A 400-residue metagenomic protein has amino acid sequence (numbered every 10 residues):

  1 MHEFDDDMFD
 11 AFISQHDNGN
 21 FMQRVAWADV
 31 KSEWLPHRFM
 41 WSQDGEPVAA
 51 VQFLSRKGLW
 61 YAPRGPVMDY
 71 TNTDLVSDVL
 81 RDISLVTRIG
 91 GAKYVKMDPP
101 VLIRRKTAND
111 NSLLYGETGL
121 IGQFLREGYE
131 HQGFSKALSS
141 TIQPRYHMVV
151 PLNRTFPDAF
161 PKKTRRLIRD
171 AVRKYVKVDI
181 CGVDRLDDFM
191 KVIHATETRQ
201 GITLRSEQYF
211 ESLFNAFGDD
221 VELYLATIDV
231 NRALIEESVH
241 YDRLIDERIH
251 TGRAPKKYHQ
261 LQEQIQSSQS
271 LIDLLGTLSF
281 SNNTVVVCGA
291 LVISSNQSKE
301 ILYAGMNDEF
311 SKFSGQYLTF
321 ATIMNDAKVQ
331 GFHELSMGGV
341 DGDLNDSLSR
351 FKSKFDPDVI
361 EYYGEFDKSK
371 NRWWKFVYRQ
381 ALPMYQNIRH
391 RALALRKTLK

Functional and structural regions predicted by a protein language model:
H2-G58, L102-T107, E117, E127-T141 (+1 more regions): A conserved beta-strand-loop-helix scaffold within acyl/acetyltransferase catalytic domains
Y61: Catalytic phosphate/metal-binding cores of nucleic-acid and nucleotide-processing enzymes, i.e., regions that mediate
R64-M68, V150-N153: Short beta-strand-to-loop capping motifs
T73-L85, K312-N325: Conserved acetyl-CoA-binding loop-helix of GNAT-fold acetyltransferases
R88-A108, K328-G339: Conserved GNAT acetyl-CoA-binding A-motif
N109-T155, V329-K400: Active-site/acyl-donor-binding loops of N-acyltransferases
C288-V292, E300-I301, A327-H333, S349: Extended hydrophobic/aromatic segments used for targeting, binding, or gating
G305-S314, G339-D343: Short, contiguous acidic/charged loop-to-helix segments that flank catalytic cores in large enzymes
